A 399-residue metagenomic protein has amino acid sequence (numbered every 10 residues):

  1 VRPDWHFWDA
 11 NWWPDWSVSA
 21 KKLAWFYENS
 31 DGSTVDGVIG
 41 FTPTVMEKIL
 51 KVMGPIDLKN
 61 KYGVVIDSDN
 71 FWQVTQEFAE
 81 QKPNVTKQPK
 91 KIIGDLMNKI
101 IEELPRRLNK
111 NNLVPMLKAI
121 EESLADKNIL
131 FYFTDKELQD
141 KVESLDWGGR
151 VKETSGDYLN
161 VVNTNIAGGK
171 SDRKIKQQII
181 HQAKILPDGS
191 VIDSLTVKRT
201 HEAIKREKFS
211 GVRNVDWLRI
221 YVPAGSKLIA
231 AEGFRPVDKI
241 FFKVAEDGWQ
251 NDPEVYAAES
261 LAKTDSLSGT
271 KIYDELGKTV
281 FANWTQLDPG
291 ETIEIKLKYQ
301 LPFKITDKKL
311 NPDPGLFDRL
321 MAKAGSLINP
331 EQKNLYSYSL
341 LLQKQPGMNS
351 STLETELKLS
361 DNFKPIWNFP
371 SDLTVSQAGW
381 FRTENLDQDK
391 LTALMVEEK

Functional and structural regions predicted by a protein language model:
V1-K21, I49, G54-K399: Lumenal/extracellular ectodomains and adaptor appendage modules of the eukaryotic vesicle/secretory system
K21-G32: Short, well-structured alpha-helical segments in soluble
V38: Expand to "…catalyze enediolate/carbanion chemistry for C-C bond making/breaking, isomerization, decarboxylation
F41: Conserved residues at the C-terminal ends of beta-strands
